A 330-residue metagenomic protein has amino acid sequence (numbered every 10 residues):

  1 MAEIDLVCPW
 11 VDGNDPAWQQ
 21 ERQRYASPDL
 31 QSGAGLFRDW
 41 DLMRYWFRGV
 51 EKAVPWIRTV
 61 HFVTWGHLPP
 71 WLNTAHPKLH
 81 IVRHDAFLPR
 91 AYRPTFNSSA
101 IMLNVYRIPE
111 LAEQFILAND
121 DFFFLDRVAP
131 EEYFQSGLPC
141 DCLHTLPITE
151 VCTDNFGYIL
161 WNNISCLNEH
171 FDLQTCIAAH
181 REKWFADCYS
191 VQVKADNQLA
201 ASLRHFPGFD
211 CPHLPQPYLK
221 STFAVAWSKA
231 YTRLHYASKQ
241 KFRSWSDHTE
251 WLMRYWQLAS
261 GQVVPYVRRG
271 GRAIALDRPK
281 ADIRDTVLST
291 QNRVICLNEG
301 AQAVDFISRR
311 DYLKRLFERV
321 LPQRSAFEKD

Functional and structural regions predicted by a protein language model:
M1-I116, F123-D330: ER/Golgi luminal nucleotide-sugar-dependent glycosyltransferases, focusing on the catalytic module
